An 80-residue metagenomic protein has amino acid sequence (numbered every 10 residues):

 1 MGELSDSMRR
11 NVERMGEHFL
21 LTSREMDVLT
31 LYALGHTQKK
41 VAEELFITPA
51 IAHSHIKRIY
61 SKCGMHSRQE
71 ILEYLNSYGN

Functional and structural regions predicted by a protein language model:
G2-E3, V12-M15, K57-N80: Basic, Lys/Arg-enriched C-terminal extension of HTH/homeodomain DNA-binding domains
E3-D6, F19-L20, A50: Short helix-capping and inter-helix turn/linker motifs at the boundaries of alpha-helical repeat units
S7, N11-E13, H36, A42: Clustered cysteine/histidine zinc-coordinating segments, centered on FYVE zinc fingers that bind PI3P and target
R10-S23: Short, Lys/Arg-enriched anionic-surface-contact patches
R24-V28: The N-cap/first-turn positions of alpha helices within or immediately adjacent to helix-turn-helix DNA-binding domains
T30, E43, E73: A cross-family signal for key residues in well-ordered alpha-helices that form functional helical elements
Y32-H36, L75: Short helix-to-turn junction characteristic of helix-turn-helix DNA-binding domains, especially the helix
G35-E70: Recognition helix of helix-turn-helix DNA-binding domains
